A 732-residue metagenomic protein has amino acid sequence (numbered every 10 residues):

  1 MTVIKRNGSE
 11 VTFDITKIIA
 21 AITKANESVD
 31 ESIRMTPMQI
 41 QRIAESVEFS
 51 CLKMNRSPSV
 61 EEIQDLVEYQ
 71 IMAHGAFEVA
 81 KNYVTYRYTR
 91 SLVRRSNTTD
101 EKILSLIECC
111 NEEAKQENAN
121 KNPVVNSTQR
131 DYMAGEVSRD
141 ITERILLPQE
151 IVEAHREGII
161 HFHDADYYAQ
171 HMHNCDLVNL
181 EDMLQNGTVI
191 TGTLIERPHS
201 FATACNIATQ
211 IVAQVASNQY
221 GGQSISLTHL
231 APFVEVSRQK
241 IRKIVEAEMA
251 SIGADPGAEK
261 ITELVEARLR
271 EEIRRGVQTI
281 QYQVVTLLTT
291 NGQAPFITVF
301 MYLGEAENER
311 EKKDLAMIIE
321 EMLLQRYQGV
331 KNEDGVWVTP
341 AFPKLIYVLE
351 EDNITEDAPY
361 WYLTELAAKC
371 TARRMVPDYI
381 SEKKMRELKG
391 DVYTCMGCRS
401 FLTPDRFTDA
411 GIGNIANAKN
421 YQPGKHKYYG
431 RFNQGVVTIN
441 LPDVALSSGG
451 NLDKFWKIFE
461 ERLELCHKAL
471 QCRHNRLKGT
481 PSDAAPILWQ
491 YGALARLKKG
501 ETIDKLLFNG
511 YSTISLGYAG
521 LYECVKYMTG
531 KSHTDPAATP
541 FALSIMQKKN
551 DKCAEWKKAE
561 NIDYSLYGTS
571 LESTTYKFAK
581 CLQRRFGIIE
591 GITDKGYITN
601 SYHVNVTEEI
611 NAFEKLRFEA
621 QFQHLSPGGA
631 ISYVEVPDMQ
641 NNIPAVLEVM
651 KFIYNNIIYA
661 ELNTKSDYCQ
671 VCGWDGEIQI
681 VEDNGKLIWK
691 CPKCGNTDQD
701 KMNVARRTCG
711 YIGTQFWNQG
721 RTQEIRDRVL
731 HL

Functional and structural regions predicted by a protein language model:
M1-C110, R726-H731: Charged, amphipathic alpha-helical regulatory modules used for macromolecular assembly or allosteric control
D14, V681, K686, T708-Y711: Conformational switch/transducer regions in large eukaryotic molecular machines and scaffolds
T23, H467, Q471, Y522-K526: Amphipathic, well-packed alpha-helical segments that form the structural scaffold of globular domains
T89-G510, K531, D535-T697, N703: Conserved catalytic cores of very large enzyme subunits
I273-V277, Q281, K526-Y527, R721-D727: Metallocofactor- and cofactor-centric catalytic cores in central/energy metabolism, strongly enriched
M301, I514-Y527, Q547, R707: Contiguous, well-ordered alpha-helical segments that form the cores/surfaces of helical PPI scaffolds
G695-L732: Long insertion/accessory domains within large nucleic-acid-processing enzymes
